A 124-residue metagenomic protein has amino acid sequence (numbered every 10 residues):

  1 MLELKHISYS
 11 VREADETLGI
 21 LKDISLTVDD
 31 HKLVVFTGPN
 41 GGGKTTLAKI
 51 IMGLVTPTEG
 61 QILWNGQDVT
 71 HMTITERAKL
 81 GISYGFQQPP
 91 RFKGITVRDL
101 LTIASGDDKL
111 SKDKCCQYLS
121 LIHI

Functional and structural regions predicted by a protein language model:
T37-P39: The feature captures the beta-strand-to-loop junction immediately N-terminal to the Walker
M52: Helix-to-loop junction immediately C-terminal to a conserved catalytic motif
G60-Q67, L80, K114: Conserved ABC transporter NBD signature motif
D68-S83: ABC ATPase NBD coupling module
Q88, G94-D107, K114: Q-loop/switch helix immediately C-terminal to the Walker
I122-I124: Conserved small/polar residues in nucleotide/adenosyl-binding loops
